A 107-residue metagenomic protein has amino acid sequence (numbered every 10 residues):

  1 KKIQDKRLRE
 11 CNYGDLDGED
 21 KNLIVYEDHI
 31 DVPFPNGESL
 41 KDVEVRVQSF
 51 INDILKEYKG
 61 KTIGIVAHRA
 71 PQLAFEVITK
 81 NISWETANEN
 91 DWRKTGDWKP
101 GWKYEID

Functional and structural regions predicted by a protein language model:
K1-D31: Phosphate-coordination/substrate-recognition cap region in phosphate-metabolizing enzymes
Y13-E19, N36-V45, K99-E105: Low-complexity, flexible helical/coil segments
G18-E19, I78-I82: Short, glycine/charged-enriched secondary-structure capping and boundary segments
E27-Y58: Internal catalytic-core helix/loop-beta-alpha segment that presents or stabilizes conserved functional determinants
K61-P71: Beta-strand elements within well-structured catalytic alpha/beta cores of enzymes that handle phosphate/sulfate esters
A74-F75: Phosphate- and divalent-cation-binding pockets in alpha/beta enzyme and binding domains that engage nucleotide-derived
N81-D107: Domain-level recognition of soluble alpha/beta enzyme cores, biased toward histidine phosphatases/phosphomutases
